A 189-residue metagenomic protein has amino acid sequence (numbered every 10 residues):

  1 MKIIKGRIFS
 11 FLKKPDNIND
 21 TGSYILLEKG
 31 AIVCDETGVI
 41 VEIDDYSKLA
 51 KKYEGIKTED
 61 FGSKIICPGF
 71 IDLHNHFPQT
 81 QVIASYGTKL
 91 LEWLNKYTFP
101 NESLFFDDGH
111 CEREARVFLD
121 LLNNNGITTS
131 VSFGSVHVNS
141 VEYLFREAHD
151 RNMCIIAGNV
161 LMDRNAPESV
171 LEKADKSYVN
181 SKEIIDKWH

Functional and structural regions predicted by a protein language model:
M1-K52: N-terminal metal-binding scaffold of metallo-dependent hydrolase/deaminase domains
K2-K5, K51-W93, R116, N123-N124: Replace "His-x-His-based motif
G38, N125, K187-W188: A structural motif corresponding to the C-terminal end of an alpha-helix and its immediate exit/capping segment
I83-C111, R164-A174: Active-site gating loops and adjacent loop-to-helix segments of metal-dependent hydrolytic enzymes
D107-D120, V141, A174-S177, S181: Short, acidic/polar
T128-T129: Short acidic/polar active-site loop segments enriched in Thr and Asp
G134-V138: Divalent-metal (often Zn2+) His-rich catalytic cores of metallo-beta-lactamase-fold enzymes
N139-H189: Metal-coordinating catalytic core of metallo-dependent amide/deamination hydrolases
